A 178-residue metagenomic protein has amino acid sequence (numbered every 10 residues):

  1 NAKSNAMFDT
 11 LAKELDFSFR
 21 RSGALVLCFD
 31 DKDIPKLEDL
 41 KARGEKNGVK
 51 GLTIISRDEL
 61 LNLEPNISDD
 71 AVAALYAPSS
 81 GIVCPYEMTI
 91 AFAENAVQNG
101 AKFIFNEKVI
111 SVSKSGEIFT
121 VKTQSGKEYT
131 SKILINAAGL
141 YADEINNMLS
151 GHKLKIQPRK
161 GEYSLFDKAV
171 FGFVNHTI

Functional and structural regions predicted by a protein language model:
N1-L63: Dinucleotide-binding Rossmann-like beta1-alpha1 core, especially the glycine-rich loop that anchors the ADP
M7-T10, D39, A91, N95-Q98 (+1 more regions): Alpha-helical scaffold segments in soluble metabolic enzymes
A24-C28, A74-Y76, Y163: Short aromatic/hydrophobic contact patches that present stacked aromatics for nucleic-acid/ligand binding
K32, L63-A71, S113-T120: A short, glycine/Asx- and small/polar-enriched loop/turn that sits immediately N-terminal to a beta-strand
D33-P35, T89, Y141-A142, G172: Glycine-rich nucleotide phosphate-binding loop and flanking beta-alpha elements of Rossmann-like dinucleotide-binding
T53-S56, I104-F105, N136: General beta-strand structural signal in soluble alpha/beta enzymes
L75-S125, Y129-I133: Helical element adjacent to the flavin cofactor pocket in flavoenzyme catalytic cores
V112-I178: Flavin-dependent oxidoreductases
